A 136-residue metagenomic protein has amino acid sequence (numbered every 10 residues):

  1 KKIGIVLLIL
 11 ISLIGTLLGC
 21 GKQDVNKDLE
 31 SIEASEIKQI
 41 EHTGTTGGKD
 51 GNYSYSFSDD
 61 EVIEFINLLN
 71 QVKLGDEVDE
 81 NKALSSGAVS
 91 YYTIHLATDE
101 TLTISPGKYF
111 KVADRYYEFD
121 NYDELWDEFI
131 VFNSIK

Functional and structural regions predicted by a protein language model:
K1-L18: Sec-dependent bacterial lipoprotein signal peptides
C20-K136: Function-determining sites in protein domains
